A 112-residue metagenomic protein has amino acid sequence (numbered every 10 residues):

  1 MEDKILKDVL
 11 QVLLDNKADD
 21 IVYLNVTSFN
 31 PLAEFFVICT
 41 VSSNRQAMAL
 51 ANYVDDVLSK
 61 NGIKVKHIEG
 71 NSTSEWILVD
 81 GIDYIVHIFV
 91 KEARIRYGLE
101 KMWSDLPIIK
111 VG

Functional and structural regions predicted by a protein language model:
M1-N52, D56-K66, P107-G112: Ribosome large-subunit tunnel/peptidyl-transferase-proximal elements
N30, S74-E75, I95: Short secondary-structure capping/turn micro-motifs that flank functional sites
V57-F89: Mid-chain, well-packed structural core segment of small domains
N71-T73, M102-W103, K110-V111: Short, intrinsically disordered/low-complexity patches at protein termini and at juxtamembrane boundaries
L78-P107: C-terminal structural segments of small proteins and small subunits
